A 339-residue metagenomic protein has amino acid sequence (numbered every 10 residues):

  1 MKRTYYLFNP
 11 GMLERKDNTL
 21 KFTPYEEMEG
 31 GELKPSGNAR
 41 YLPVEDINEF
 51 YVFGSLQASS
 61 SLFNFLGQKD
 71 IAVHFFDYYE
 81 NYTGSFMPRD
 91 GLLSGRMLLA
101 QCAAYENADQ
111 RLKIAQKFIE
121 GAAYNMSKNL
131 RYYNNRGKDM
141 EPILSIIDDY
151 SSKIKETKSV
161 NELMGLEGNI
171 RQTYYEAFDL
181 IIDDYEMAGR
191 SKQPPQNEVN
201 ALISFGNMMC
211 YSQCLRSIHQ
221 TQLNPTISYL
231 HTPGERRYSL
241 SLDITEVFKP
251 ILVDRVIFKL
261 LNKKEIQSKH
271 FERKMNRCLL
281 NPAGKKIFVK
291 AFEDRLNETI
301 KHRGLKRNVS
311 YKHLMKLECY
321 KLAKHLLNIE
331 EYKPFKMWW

Functional and structural regions predicted by a protein language model:
M1-E26, G30-K34, Y41, L93-W339: Active-site helix-to-loop segments that bind/position phosphate- or nucleotide-bearing substrates and donors across
D46-E49, G54-N125: A surface-exposed, charged beta-strand/loop segment in the N-terminal or early-internal portion of soluble proteins
